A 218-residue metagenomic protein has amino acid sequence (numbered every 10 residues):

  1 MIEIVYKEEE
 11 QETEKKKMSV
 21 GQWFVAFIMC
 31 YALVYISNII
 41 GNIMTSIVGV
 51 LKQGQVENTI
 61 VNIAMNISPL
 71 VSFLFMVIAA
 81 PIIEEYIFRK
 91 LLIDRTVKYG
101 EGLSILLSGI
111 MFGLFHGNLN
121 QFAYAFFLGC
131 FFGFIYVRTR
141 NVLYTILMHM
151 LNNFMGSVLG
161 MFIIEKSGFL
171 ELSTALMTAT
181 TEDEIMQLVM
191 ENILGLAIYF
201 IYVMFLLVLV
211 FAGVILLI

Functional and structural regions predicted by a protein language model:
I4-Y6, S46-E57, F169-E184: Peri-membrane helix termini and adjoining interfacial loops of integral membrane proteins
K7-E10, S19, N118, N141: Poly-acidic low-complexity segments
E9-I82, Y86, D94-V97: Juxtamembrane helix-loop-helix connectors linking adjacent transmembrane helices in multi-pass membrane enzymes
P69-I218: Transmembrane helix-loop-helix hairpins at the membrane interface of multi-pass integral membrane proteins
